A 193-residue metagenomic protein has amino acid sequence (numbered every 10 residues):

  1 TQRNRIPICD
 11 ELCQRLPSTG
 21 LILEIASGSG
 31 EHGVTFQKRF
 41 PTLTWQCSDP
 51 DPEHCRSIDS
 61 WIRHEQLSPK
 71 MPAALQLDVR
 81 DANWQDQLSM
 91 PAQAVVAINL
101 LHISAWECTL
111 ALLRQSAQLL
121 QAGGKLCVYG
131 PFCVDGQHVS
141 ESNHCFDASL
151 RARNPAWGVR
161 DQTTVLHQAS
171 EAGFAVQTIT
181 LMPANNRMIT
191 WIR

Functional and structural regions predicted by a protein language model:
Q2-T19: Conserved alpha-helix/loop element of class I SAM-dependent methyltransferases that forms part of the SAM/SAH-binding
L23, E31-N83: Class I SAM-dependent methyltransferase SAM/SAH-binding core
A26: Conserved S-adenosyl-L-methionine
V96: A conserved beta-strand element that flanks and buttresses the S-adenosyl-L-methionine
I103-S116: A short, conserved alpha-helix within the catalytic core of class I
G123-F132: Conserved beta-strand signature within the Rossmann-like core of class I S-adenosyl-L-methionine
V139-T163: Conserved Class I S-adenosyl-L-methionine
F174-R193: Core SAM-dependent methyltransferase catalytic element
